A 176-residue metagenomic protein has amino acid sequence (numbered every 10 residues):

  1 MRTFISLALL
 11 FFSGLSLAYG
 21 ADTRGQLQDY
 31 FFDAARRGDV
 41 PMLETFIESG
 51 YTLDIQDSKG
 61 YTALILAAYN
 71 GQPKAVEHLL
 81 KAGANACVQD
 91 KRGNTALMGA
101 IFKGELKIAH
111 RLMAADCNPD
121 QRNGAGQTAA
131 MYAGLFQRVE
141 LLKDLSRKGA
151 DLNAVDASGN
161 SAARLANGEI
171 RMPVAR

Functional and structural regions predicted by a protein language model:
Y19-F31, A115, R147-R176: Ankyrin-repeat-protein effector appendages
Y19-S49, S58-Y61: Intrinsically disordered, low-complexity regulatory segments in ankyrin-centric signaling systems
D33-G38, L66-Q72, G99-E105, Y132-R138 (+1 more regions): Ankyrin repeat A-helix N-terminal signature
D39-I47, Q72-L80, E105-M113, R138-S146 (+1 more regions): Ankyrin repeat structural motif
T45-A75: N-terminal, post-signal-peptide region of Sec/Tat-exported proteins
